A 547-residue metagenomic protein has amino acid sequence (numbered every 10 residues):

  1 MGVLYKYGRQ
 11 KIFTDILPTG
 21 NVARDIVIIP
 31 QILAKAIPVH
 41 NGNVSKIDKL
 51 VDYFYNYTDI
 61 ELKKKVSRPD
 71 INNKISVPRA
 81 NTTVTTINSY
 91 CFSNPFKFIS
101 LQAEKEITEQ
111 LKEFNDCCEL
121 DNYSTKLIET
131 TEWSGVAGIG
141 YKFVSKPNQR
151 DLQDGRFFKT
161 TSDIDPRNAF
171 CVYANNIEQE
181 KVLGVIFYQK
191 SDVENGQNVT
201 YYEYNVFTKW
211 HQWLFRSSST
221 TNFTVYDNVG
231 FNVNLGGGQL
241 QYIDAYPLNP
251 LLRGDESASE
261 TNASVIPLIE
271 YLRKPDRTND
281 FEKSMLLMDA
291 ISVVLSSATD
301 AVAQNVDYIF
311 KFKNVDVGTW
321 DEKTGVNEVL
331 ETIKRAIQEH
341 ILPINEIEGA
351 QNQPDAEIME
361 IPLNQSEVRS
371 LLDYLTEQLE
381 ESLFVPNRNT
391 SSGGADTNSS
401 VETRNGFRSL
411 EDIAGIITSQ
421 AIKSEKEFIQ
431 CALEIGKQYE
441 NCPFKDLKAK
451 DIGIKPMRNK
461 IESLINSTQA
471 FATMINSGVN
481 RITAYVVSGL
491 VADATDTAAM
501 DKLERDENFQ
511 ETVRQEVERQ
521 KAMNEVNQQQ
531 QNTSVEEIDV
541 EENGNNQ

Functional and structural regions predicted by a protein language model:
M1-V182, V193, D539-Q547: Extended, helix-rich architectural segments
V3-I71, E104, A290-D316, I333-Q365 (+2 more regions): Short, charge-rich amphipathic segments
R9, D25, I29, K46 (+11 more regions): Alpha-helical structural motif
H40, Y57, E61, N94 (+15 more regions): Short secondary-structure junctions and interdomain/linker hinges
K105, C118-N122, E129-T130, L272-M285 (+4 more regions): Generic amphipathic alpha-helical segments used as scaffolds and interaction surfaces in large, multi-domain proteins
T131, V136, Y141-D276: Extended, regular secondary-structure scaffolds
Y242-E402: Extended, charged amphipathic alpha-helical segments
N327-N352, M359, L363-Q547: C-terminal helix-loop subdomains that flank or include functional centers
